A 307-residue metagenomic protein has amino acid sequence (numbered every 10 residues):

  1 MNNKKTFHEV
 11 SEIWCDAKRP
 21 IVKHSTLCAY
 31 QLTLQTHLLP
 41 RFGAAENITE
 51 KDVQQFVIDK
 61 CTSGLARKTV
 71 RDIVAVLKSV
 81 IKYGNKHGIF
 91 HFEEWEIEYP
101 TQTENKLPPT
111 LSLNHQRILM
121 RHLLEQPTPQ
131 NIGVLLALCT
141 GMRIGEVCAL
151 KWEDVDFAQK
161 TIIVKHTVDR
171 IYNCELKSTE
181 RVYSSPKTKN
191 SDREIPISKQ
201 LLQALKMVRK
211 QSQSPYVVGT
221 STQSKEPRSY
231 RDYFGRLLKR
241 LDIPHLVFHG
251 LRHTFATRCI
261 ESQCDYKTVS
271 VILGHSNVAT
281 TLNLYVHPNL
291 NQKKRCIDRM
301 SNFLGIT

Functional and structural regions predicted by a protein language model:
N3-H8, C15-Y83, H87-I89, N105 (+3 more regions): N-terminal core-binding DNA-recognition domain of tyrosine site-specific recombinases/integrases
L32, P196-P244: Active-site/catalytic core of tyrosine-dependent DNA strand-transfer enzymes
E50, I58, L113, R121 (+4 more regions): Phosphate-coordinating loops and pocket residues in cytosolic domains that bind phosphorylated ligands
R67, R71, K86, F90-H91 (+3 more regions): Basic, Lys/Arg- and aromatic-enriched nucleic-acid-binding interface segment
K68, K86, L135, C139-E146 (+3 more regions): C-terminal catalytic core of tyrosine-transesterase DNA break-rejoin enzymes
G84-E94, F157, H166-C174, M207-S214 (+1 more regions): Proline-centered turn/helix-capping motifs that create local helix->coil transitions or kinks
Q159, R170-C174, S178-D192, K199-L201 (+2 more regions): C-terminal secondary-structure termini that scaffold catalytic or DNA-interacting sites
V168, L273-R299: Catalytic-site neighborhood detector that most strongly recognizes the C-terminal catalytic loop/helix of tyrosine
